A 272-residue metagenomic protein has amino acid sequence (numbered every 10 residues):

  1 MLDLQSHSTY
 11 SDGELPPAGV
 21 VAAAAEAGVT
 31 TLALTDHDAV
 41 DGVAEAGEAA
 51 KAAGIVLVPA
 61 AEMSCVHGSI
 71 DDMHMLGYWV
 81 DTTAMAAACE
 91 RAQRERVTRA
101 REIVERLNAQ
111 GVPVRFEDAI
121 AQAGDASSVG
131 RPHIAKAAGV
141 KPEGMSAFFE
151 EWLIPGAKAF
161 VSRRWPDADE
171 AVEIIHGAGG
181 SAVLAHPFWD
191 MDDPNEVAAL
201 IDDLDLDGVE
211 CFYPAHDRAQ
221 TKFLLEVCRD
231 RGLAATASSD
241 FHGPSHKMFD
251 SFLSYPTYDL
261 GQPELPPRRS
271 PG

Functional and structural regions predicted by a protein language model:
L2-S6, E14-A22, A27, D41-P59 (+4 more regions): Charged catalytic cores and adjacent phosphate/nucleic-acid-binding surfaces used for phosphate/nucleic-acid chemistry
T31, L57, V114-F116, P142-M145 (+2 more regions): Residue-level detector of short coil/turn "hinge" positions at structural boundaries
L32-D38: Active-site beta-strand/loop signature of hydrolases that rely on acidic residues for catalysis
A87-E95, Q122-G124, K158-A159: Flexible, glycine/proline-enriched loop segments at strand-loop-helix junctions that form or flank small-ligand binding
R96-Q122: Conserved phosphoryl-transfer catalytic core
Q110, K141, F212: Change "in soluble alpha/beta enzymes" to "in soluble alpha/beta proteins
A119-A121, S128, D190: Divalent-metal (often Zn2+) His-rich catalytic cores of metallo-beta-lactamase-fold enzymes
G124-A185: Conserved acidic, metal-coordinating active-site core of Asp-based, Mg2+-dependent phosphoryl-transfer enzymes
